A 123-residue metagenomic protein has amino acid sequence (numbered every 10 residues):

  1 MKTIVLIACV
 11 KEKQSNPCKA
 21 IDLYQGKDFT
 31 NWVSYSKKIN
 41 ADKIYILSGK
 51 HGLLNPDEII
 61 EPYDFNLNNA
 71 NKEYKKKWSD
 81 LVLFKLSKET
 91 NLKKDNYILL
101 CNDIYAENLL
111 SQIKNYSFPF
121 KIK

Functional and structural regions predicted by a protein language model:
M1-K123: Peripheral peptide segments
